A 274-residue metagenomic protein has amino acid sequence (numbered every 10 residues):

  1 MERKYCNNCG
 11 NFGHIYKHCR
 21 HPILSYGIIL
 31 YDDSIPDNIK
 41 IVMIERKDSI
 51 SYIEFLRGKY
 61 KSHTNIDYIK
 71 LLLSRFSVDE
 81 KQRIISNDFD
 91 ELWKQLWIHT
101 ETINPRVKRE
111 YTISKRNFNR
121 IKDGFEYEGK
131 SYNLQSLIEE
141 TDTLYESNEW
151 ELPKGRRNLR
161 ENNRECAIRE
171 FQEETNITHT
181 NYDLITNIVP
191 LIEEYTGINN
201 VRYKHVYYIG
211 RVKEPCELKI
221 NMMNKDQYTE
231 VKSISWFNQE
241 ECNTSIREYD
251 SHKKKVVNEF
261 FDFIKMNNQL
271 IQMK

Functional and structural regions predicted by a protein language model:
R3-H14: Short Cys/His-rich zinc-binding micro-motifs
Y16-R20: Cysteine-centered loop/knuckle micro-motif
Y26-L30: Short beta-strand scaffold segments in enzyme catalytic cores
I35-P36, D48-S51, K213-E217: Short, charged/polar surface micro-motifs in flexible loops or helix N-caps
K40-I41: Entry beta-strands of beta-propeller and related beta-repeat scaffolds
E45-S62: Short, solvent-exposed beta-strand-terminating loops
K59, L72-R75, L92, L96-K265 (+1 more regions): Unchanged
Y60-I84: E2/UBC-UEV (E2-variant) core
